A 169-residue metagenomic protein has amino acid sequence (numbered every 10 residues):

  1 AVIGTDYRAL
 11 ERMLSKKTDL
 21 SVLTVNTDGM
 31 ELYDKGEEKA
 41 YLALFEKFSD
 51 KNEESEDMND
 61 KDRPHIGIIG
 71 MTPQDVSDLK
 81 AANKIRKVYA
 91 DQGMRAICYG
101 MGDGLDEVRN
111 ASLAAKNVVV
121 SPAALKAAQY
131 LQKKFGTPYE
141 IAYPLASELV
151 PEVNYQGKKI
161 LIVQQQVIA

Functional and structural regions predicted by a protein language model:
A1-A169: An N-terminal assembly and electron-transfer interface module characteristic of large anaerobic redox and radical
